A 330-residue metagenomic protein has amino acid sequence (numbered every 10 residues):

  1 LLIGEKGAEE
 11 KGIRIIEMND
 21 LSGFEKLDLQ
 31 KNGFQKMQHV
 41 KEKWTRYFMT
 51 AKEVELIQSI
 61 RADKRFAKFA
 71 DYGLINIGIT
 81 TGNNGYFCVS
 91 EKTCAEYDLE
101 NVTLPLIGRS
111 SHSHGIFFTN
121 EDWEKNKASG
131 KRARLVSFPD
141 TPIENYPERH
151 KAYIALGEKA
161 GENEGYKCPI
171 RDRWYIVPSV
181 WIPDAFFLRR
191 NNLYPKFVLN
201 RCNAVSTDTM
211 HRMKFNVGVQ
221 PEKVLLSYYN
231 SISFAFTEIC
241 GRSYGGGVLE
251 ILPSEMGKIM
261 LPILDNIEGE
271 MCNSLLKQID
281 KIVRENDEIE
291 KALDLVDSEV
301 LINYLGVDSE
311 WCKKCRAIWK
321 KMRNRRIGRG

Functional and structural regions predicted by a protein language model:
L1-G82: Signature of N6-adenine DNA methyltransferases within the class I
E10-I15, D28-G33, E42-W44, E96-D98 (+4 more regions): Short, surface-exposed, polar/charged, turn-prone segments marking secondary-structure boundaries
K11-E17, P147, G269-S274: Short, charged, solvent-exposed linker or helix-capping segments at domain edges/interfaces that act as flexible hinges
L27, K36-M37, I116, K167 (+2 more regions): Intrinsically disordered, low-complexity regions enriched in Ser/Pro/Gly/Gln/His and often acidic
F34, L99, L305-S309: Helix N-cap/coil-helix junction residues
F34, R65, E162, N286-D287: Residue-level recognition of short, well-ordered coil/turn positions that link secondary-structure elements
E53-G269, K277, K281: Polybasic, glycine- and aromatic-enriched phosphate-binding surface used to engage nucleic acids
G269-G330: Amphipathic alpha-helical coiled-coil/heptad-repeat segments
